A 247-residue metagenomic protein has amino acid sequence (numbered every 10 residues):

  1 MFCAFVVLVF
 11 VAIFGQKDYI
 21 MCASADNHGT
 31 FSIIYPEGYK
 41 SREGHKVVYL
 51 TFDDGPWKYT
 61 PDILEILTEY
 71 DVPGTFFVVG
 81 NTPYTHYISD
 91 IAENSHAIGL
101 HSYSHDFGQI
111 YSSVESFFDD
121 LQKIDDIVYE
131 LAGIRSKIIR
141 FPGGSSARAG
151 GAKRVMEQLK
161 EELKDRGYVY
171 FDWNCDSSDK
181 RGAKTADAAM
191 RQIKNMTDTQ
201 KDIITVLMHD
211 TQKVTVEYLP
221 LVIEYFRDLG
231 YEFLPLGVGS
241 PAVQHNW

Functional and structural regions predicted by a protein language model:
M1-F14: Hydrophobic membrane-insertion alpha-helices, especially the h-region of bacterial N-terminal signal peptides
A12-C22: Hydrophobic single-pass membrane-insertion segments
M21-S24, V47, D71-V72, P142 (+2 more regions): N-terminal start-of-chain detector that recognizes signal peptides and the immediate post-cleavage beginning
S24-S136, Y225, E232, G239-P241: Active-site beta->alpha N-cap acidic-glycine motif
D62, H105-E232, G239, H245-W247: Catalytic domains of cell-wall/extracellular-matrix polysaccharide-remodeling enzymes, centered on de-N-acetylation
